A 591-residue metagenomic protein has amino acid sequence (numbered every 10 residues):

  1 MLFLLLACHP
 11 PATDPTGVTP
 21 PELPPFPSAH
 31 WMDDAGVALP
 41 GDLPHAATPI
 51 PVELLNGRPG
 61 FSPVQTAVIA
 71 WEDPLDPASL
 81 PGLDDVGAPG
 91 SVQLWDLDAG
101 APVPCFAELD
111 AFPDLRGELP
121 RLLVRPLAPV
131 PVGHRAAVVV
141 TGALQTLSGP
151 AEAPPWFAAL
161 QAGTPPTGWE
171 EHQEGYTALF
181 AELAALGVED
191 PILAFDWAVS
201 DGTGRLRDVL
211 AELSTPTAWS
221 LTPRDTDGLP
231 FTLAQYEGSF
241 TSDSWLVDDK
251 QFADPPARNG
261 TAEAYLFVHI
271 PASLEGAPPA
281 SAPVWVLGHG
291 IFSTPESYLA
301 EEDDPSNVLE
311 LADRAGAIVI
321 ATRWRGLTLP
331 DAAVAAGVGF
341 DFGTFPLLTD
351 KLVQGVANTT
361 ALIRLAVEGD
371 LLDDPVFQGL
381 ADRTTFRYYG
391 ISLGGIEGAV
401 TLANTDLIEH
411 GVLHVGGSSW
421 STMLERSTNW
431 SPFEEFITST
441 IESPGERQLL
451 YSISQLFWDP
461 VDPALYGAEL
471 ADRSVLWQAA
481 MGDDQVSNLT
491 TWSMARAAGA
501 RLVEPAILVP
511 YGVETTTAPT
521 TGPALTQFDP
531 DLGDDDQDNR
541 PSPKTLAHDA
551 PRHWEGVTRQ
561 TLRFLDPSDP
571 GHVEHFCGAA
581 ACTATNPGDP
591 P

Functional and structural regions predicted by a protein language model:
M1-T19: Ser/Thr-rich, Pro/Gly/Ala-heavy low-complexity intrinsically disordered linkers and tails of secreted extracellular
G17-D243, V247: Acidic, low-complexity Ser/Thr/Gly/Pro-rich repeat segments typical of extracellular/periplasmic and surface-exposed
T222-A282: N-terminal cap/lid segment of alpha/beta-hydrolase-fold proteins
D248-E263, P278-G369, P375: Cap/lid segment of the alpha/beta-hydrolase catalytic domain
R323, H414-V415, Q478: Alpha/beta-hydrolase-fold catalytic nucleophile elbow
V367, L372-E425: Primarily recognizes the serine-hydrolase "nucleophile elbow" in alpha/beta-hydrolase and SGNH/GDSL folds
A403-D406, W420-M423, T428-D529: Serine-hydrolase catalytic core
V475-V486, W492-P591: C-terminal catalytic histidine-bearing segment of alpha/beta-hydrolase fold enzymes
